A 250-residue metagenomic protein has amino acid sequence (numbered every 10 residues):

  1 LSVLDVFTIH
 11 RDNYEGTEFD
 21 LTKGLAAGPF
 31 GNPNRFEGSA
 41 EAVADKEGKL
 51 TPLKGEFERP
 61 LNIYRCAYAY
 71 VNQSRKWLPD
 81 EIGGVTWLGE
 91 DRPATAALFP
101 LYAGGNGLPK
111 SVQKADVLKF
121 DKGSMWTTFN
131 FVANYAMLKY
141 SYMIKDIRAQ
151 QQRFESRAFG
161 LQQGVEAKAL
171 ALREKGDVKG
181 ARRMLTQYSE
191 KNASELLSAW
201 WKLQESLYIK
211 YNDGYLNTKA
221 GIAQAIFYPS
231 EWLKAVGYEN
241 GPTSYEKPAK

Functional and structural regions predicted by a protein language model:
L1-K250: C-terminus-biased signal that marks the final domain/tail of proteins
